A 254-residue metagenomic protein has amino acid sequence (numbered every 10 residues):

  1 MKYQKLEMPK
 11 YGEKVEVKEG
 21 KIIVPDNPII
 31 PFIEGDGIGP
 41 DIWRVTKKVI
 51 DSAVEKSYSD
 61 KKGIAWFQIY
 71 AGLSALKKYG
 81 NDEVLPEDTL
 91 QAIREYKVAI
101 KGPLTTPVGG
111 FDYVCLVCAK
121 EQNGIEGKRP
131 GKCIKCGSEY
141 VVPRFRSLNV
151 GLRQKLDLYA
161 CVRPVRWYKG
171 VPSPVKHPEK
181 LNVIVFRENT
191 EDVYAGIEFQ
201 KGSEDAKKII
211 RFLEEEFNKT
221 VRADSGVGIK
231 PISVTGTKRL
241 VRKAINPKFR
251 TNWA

Functional and structural regions predicted by a protein language model:
M1-V17, L76-Y79, A160-P164: Short coil-to-helix leader/linker segments, especially the first N-terminal amphipathic alpha-helix with its helix
L6-K62, C118-K120, S138: N-terminal phosphate-binding or glycine-rich loops at protein starts, especially the Walker A/P-loop of NTPases
P25-D26, P31-K47, K208-A254: Glycine-rich phosphate/diphosphate-binding loop of Rossmann-like nucleotide-binding domains
P28, K62-F67, L181, A254: Residue-level recognition of the N-termini of beta-strands and the immediately preceding loop/turn
T46, I50-Y58, L152-L156, A160 (+3 more regions): Structural signal for hydrophobic packing residues in well-ordered secondary-structure cores of soluble enzyme domains
S59-L85: N-terminal beta-loop-helix "entrance" segment that forms/cooperates in small-molecule cofactor or anionic ligand
A75-K120, G131-F217, R222-V227: N-terminal glycine-rich phosphate/adenylate-binding segment common to multiple enzyme folds
I125-G131: Flanking scaffold residues of small Cys/His-coordinated metal-binding clusters
